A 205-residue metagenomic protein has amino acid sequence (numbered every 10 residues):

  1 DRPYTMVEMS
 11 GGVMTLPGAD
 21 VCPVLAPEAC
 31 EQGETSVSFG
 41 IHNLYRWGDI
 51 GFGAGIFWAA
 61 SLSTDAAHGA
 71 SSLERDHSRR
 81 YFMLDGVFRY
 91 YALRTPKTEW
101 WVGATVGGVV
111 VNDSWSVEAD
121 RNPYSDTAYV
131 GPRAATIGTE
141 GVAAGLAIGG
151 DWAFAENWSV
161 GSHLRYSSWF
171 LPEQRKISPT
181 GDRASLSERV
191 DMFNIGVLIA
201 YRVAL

Functional and structural regions predicted by a protein language model:
D1-F52, A60, N194-L205: Short glycine/proline- and aromatic-enriched beta-strand/turn motifs that initiate or cap beta-hairpins
P3-T5, G33-F39, S78-L84, T98 (+2 more regions): Residues that define the transmembrane beta-barrel architecture of outer-membrane proteins
P3-V7, N43, R80, T98 (+5 more regions): Polar/charged side chains located within well-ordered beta-strands of beta-rich proteins
M9-V13, F39-Y45, I56-W58, L84-Y90 (+4 more regions): Residues on the lipid-exposed face of transmembrane beta-strands in outer-membrane beta-barrel proteins
P17-E31, F57-F82, V110-E140, F170-V190: Flexible, solvent-exposed loop segments that connect beta-strands
D49-F52, P96-T98, N157-V160, L205: Repeated loop/turn-to-beta-strand initiation elements of outer-membrane beta-barrel proteins
S63, L146, W152-L205: Predominantly the C-terminal beta-signal and adjacent terminal strand-loop region of outer-membrane beta-barrel
P96-W101, W115: Short, structured loop/turn "capping" segments at alpha-beta junctions
